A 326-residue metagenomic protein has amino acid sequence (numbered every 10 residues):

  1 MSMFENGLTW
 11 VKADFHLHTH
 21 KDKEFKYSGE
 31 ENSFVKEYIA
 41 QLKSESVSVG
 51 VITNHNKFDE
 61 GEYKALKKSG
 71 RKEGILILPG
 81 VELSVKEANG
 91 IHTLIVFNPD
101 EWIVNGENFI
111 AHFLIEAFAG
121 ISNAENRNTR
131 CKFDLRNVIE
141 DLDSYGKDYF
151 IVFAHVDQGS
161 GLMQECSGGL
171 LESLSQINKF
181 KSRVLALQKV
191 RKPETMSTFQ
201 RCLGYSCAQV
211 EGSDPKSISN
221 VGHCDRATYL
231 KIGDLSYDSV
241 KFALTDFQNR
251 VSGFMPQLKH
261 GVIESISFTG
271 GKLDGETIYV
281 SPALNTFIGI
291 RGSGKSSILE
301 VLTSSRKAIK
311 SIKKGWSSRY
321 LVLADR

Functional and structural regions predicted by a protein language model:
M1-V47, D59-P79, L83-V104, A111-E116 (+3 more regions): Charged catalytic cores and adjacent phosphate/nucleic-acid-binding surfaces used for phosphate/nucleic-acid chemistry
V51-I52, L284-W316: Phosphate-binding glycine-rich loops of NTP-binding sites
V51-I52, V152, Q188: Conserved beta-strand positions in the central sheet of alpha/beta enzyme cores
H55, F153-Q158: Short, well-ordered beta-to-alpha junction loops that form the rim of enzyme active sites and present histidine/acidic
N105-I139, D143-G146: Active-site-proximal loop/helix segment associated with metal-binding centers of metalloenzymes
V156, K295, R326: P-loop NTPase catalytic cores that bind/hydrolyze ATP
S318-R326: P-loop NTPase motor core
